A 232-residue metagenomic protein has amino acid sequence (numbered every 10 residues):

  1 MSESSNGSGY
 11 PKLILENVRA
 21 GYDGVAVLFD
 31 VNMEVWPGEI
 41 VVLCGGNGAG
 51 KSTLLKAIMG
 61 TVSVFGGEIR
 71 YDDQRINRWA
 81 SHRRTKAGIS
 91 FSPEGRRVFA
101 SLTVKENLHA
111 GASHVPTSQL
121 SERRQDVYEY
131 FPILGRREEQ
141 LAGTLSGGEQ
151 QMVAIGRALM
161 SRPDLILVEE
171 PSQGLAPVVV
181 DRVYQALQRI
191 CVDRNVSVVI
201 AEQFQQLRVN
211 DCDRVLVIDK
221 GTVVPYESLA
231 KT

Functional and structural regions predicted by a protein language model:
D23, V64, V104-E122, Y130-G135 (+1 more regions): ABC-type ATPase nucleotide-binding domains, specifically the catalytic core motifs of the NBD
C44-G46: The feature captures the beta-strand-to-loop junction immediately N-terminal to the Walker
M59: Helix-to-loop junction immediately C-terminal to a conserved catalytic motif
G67-R75, A87, L120-E122, P225: Conserved ABC transporter NBD signature motif
L141-L145, E149: Conserved ABC ATPase signature
A158-L159: ABC ATPase C-loop
A201-Q203: H-loop/switch region of ABC-family ATPase nucleotide-binding domains
